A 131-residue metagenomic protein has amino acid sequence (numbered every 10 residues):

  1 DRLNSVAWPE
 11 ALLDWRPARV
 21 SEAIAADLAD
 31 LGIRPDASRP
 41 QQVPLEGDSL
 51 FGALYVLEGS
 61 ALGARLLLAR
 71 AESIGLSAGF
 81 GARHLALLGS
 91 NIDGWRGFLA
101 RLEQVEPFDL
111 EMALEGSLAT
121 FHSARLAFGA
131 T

Functional and structural regions predicted by a protein language model:
D1-T131: Metal- and O2-centered redox machinery and metal/ROS homeostasis
